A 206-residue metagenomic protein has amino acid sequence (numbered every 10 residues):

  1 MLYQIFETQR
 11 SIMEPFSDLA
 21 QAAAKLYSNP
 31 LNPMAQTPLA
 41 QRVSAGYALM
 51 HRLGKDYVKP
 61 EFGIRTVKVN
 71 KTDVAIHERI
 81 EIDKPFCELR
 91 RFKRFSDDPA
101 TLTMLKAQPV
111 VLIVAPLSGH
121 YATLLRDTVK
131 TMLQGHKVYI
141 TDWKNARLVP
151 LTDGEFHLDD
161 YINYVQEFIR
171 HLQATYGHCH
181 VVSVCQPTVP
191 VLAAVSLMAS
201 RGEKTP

Functional and structural regions predicted by a protein language model:
M1-T72, T103: N-terminal targeting or regulatory segments adjacent to alpha/beta-hydrolase or S9 domains
E61, R65-K68, T72-V149: Short, surface-exposed "cap/lid" segments of acyl-processing enzymes
V110-V111, K137-V138, H178-V181, P206: Beta-sheet entry/capping signal
L112, D142, C179-A194: Catalytic nucleophile loop
L148-T152, I162-C179, V191-S196: Conserved acidic catalytic loop of the alpha/beta-hydrolase fold
F156-D159, M198-S200: Short, hinge-like loop/turn segments at secondary-structure boundaries
H157-Y161, Q186-P187: Phosphate/oxyanion-binding active-site loops and adjacent basic polyanion-contact surfaces
T188-V189, A193-P206: Conserved hydrolase catalytic core segment
